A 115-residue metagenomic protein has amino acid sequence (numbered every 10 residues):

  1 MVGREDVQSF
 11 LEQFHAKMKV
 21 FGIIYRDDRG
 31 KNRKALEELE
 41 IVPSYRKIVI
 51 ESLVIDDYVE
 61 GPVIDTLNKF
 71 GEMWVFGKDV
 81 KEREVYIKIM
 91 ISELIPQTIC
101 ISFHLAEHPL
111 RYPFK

Functional and structural regions predicted by a protein language model:
V2-F70: Compact soluble domain cores
R29-R33, I89, L110: Charged, low-complexity, helix/coiled-coil-prone segments
I55-I95: Functional cores of ribonucleases/endoribonucleases
M90-K115: Enriched for short, Lys/Arg-rich terminal
